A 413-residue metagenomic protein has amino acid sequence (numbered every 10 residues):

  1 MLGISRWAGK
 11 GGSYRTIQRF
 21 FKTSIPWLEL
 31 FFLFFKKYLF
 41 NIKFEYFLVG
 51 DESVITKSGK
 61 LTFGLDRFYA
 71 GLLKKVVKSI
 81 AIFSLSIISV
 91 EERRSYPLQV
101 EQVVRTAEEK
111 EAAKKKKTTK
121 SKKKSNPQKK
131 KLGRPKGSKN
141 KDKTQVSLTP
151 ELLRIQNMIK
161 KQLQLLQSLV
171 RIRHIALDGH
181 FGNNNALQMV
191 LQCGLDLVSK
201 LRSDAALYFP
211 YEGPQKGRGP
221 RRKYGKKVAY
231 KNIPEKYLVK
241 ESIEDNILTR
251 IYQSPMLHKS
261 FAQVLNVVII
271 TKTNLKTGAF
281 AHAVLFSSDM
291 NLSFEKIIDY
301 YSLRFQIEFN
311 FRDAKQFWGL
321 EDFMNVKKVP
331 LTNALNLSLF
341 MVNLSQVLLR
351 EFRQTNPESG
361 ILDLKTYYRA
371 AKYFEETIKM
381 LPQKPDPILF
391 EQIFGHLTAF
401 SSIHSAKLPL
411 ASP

Functional and structural regions predicted by a protein language model:
M1-E29: Gly/serine-rich nucleotide phosphate-binding loop at the start of the catalytic core of nucleotide/ADP-ribose-handling
I4, L85, F340: A residue-level signal for conserved active-site and pocket-lining positions in enzyme catalytic cores
R6, R19-S24, L73-K75, T144 (+2 more regions): Short secondary-structure transition/capping motifs
F21-K122, I247, I251-L257: Active-site-proximal, Lys/Arg-enriched surface segment that forms a nucleic-acid-binding/basic interface patch
K57, L61, E92-Y96, V100-P413: Single, function-defining residue in the core of a domain
